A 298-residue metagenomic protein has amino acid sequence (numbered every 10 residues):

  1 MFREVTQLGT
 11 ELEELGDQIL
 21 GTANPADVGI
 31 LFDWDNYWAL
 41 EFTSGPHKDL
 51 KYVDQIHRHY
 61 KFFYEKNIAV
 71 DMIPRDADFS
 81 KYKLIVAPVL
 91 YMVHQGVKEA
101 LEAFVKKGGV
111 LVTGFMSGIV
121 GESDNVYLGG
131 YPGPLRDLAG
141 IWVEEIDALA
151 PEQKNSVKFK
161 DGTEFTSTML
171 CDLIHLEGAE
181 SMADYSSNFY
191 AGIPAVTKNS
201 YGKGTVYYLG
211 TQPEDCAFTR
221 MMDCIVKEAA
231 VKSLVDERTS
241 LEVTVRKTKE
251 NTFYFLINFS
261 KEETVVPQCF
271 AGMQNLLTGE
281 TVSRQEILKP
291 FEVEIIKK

Functional and structural regions predicted by a protein language model:
M1-K298: Carbohydrate-binding surfaces of carbohydrate-active enzymes
